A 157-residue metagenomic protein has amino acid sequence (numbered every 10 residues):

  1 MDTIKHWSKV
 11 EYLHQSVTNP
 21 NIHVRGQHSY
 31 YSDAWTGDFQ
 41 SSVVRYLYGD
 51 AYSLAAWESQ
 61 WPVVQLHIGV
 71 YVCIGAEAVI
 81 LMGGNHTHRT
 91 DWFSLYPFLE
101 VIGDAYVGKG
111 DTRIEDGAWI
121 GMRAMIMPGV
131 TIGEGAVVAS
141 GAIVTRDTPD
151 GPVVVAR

Functional and structural regions predicted by a protein language model:
M1-V17: N-terminal capping/interface segment
Y12-N19, H23-T87, L99-V155: Structural signal for interior beta-strand "rungs" in well-ordered beta-sheet cores of soluble enzyme domains
S94-L95: Extracellular/lumenal glycan-associated context and N-glycosylation machinery
